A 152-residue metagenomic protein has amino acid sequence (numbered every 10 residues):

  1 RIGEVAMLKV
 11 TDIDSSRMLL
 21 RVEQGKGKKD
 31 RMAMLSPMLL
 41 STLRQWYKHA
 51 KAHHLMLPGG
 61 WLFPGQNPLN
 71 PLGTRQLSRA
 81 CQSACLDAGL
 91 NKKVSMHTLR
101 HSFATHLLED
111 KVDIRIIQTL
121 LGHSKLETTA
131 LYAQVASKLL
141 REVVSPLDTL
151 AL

Functional and structural regions predicted by a protein language model:
R1-M7, G27, D110-V112, H123: A short, glycine-centered helix-capping/turn motif at helix boundaries that positions DNA-contacting or catalytic
G3-L8, L35, I117: Alpha-helix N-cap/helix-start motif at helix boundaries, enriched for small hydrophobics
K9, R17, Q24, Y47 (+2 more regions): Short, flexible helix/strand-to-coil boundary loops that buttress conserved ligand/catalytic motifs in alpha/beta
D12-S15, G73, N91-K93, V112-A133 (+2 more regions): Short, polar N-cap/turn motifs at the start of nucleic acid-interacting alpha helices
G25-Q45, P58-A80: C-terminal catalytic core of Y-nucleophile DNA break-rejoin enzymes
A33, S78-T119: Short, basic (Lys/Arg/His-rich) helix/loop patches that form interaction surfaces in the mid-to-C-terminal regions
A33-M34, M38, V135-L152: DNA/chromatin major-groove-contacting recognition/catalytic segments
